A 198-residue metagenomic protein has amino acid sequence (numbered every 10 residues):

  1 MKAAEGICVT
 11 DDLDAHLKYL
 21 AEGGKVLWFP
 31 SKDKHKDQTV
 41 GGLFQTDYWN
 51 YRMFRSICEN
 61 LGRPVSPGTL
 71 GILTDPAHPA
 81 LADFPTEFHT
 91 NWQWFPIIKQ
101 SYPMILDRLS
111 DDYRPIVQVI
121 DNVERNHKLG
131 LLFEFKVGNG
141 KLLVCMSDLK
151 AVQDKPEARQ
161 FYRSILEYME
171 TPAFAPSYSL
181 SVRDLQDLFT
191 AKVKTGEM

Functional and structural regions predicted by a protein language model:
K2, K34-D37, R52-E157, A173-M198: Catalytic beta-strand/loop cores that center a nucleophilic Ser/Cys/Thr and support acyl-enzyme chemistry
K2-R52, K136-M146, I165-Y168: Short alpha-beta junction capping motif
D14, P156-R159: Generic alpha-helical secondary structure signal
G41-D47, A77, F95, F161: Short linear sequence motifs
A158-E170: Short amphipathic C-terminal alpha-helix that caps PH/PH-like domains
